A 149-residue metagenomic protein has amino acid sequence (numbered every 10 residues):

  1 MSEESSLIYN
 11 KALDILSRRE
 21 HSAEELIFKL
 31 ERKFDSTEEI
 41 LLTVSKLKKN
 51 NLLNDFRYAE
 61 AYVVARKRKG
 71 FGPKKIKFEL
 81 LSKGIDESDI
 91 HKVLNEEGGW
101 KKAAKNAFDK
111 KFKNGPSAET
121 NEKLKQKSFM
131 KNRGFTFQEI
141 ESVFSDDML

Functional and structural regions predicted by a protein language model:
M1-L149: An alpha-helical, amphipathic repeat domain used for nucleic-acid recognition, typified by the mTERF helical solenoid
